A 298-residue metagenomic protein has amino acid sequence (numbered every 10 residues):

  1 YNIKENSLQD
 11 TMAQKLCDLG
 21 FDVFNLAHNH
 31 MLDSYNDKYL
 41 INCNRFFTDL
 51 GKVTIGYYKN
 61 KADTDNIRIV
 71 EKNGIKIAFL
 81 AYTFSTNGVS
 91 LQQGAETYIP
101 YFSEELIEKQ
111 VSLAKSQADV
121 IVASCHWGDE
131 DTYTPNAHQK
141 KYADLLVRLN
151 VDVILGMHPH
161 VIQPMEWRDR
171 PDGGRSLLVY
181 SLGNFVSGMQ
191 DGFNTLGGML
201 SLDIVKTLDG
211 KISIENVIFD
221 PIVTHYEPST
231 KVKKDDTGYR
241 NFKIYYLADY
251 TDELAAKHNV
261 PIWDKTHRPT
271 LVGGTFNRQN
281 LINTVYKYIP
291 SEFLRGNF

Functional and structural regions predicted by a protein language model:
Y1-F298: Acidic, metal/ion-coordinating pockets
